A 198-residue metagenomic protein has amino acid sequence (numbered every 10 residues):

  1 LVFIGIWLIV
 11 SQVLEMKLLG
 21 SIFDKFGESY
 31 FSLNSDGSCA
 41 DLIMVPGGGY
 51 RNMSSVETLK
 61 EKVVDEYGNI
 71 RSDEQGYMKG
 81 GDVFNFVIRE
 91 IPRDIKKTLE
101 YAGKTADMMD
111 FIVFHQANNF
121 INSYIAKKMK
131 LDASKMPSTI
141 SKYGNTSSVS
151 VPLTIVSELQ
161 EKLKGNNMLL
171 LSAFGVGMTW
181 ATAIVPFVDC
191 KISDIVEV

Functional and structural regions predicted by a protein language model:
V2-N85, R89, R93, P186-V198: Condensing-enzyme catalytic core mediating Claisen C-C bond formation in acyl metabolism
K60, V64, G68, S72-Q75 (+6 more regions): Residue-level signal for well-ordered alpha-helical segments
I88-K96, D110-V198: Claisen-condensing/thiolase-fold acyl-transfer catalytic domains that form or cleave C-C bonds in fatty acid
G103-M108: Short, surface-exposed connector motifs at secondary-structure boundaries
